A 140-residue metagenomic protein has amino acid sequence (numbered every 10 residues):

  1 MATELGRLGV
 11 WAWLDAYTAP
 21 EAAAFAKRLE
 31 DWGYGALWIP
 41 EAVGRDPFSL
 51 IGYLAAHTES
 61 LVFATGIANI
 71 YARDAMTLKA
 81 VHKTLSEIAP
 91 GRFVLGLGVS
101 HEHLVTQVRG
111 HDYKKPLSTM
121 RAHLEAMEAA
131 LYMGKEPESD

Functional and structural regions predicted by a protein language model:
M1-F63: N-terminal beta1-alpha1-beta2 module of alpha/beta enzyme domains
A2, T77-D140: Internal, glycine-rich beta/alpha segment that forms the wall or movable "lid" of small-molecule/cofactor binding
W13-D15, A42, A68-I70, G98-E102: Active-site beta-loop-alpha junctions enriched in small/polar residues
Y17, A72-M76, K115: Residue-level signal for the nucleotide or nucleotide-sugar donor/cofactor binding architecture
A19, L37, A68, G110-Y113: Active-site oxyanion-binding pockets that recognize sulfate/phosphate
A22, G44-P47, Y71, L78 (+1 more regions): Generic structural signal for well-ordered secondary structure
W38, V62-G66, S86, V94-G96: Short, conserved beta-strand segments within well-ordered enzyme catalytic domains that often line or immediately flank
F48-A68, A72, T119-A129: Alpha-helix-loop-beta-strand connector modules within alpha/beta enzyme cores
